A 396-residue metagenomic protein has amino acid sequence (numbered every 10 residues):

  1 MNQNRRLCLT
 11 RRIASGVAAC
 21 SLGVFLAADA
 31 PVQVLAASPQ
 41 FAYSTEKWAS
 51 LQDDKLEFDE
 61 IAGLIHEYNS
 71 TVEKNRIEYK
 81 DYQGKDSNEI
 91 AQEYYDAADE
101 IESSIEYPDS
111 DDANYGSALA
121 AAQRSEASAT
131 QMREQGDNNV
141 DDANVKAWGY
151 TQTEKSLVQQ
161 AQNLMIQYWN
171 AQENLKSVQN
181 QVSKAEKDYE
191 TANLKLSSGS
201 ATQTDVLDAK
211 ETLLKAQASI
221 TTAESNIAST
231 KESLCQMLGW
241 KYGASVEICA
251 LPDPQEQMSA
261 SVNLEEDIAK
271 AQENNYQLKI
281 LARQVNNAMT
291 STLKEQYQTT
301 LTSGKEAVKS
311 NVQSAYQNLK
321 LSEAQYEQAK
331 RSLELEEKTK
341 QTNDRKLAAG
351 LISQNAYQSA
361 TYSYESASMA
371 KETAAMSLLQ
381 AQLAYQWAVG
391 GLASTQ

Functional and structural regions predicted by a protein language model:
N2-Q33: Sec-dependent N-terminal signal peptides of Gram-positive bacterial secreted proteins and lipoproteins
Q3, S38-F58, C249, L301 (+2 more regions): Acidic, low-complexity, intrinsically disordered peripheral segments
T10, L35-N163: Short flexible linkers and secondary-structure junctions
N75, E173-T221, A324-K371, Q386-W387 (+1 more regions): Charged, solvent-exposed structural "stalk/scaffold" segments of large extracytoplasmic/peripheral assemblies
E78, K85, Q92, D96-D99 (+25 more regions): Soluble, cytosolic/nucleoplasmic coiled-coil alpha-helices used as oligomeric scaffolds and tethers in large eukaryotic
A129-T151, P252-P254, K279, N286 (+2 more regions): Small/polar (Gly/Ser/Thr/Ala-rich) solvent-exposed segments that form structured loops/beta-strands/short helices used
E224-E266, L383-Q396: Short, solvent-exposed, mixed-charge loop/turn linkers that connect secondary-structure elements
